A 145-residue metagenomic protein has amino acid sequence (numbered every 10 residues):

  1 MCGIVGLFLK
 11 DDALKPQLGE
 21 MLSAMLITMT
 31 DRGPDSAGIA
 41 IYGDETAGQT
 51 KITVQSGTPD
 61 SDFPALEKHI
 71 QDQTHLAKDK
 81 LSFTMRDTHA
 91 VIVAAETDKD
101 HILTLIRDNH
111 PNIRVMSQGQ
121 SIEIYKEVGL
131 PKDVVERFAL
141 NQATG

Functional and structural regions predicted by a protein language model:
M1-G145: N-terminal segments that mediate ammonia production and transfer in glutamine-dependent amidotransferase systems
